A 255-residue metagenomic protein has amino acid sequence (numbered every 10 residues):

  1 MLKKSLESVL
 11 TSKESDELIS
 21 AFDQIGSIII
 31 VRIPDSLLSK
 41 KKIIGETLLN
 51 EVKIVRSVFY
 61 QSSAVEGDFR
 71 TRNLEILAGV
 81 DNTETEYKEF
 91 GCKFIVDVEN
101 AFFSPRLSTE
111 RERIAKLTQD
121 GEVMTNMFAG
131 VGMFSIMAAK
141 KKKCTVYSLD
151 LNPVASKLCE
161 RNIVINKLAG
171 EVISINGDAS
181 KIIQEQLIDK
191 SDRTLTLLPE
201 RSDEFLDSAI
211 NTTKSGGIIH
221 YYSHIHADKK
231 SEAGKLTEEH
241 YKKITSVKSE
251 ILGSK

Functional and structural regions predicted by a protein language model:
M1-K255: SAM-dependent transferase fold signal centered on methyltransferase-like domains, encompassing both Class I
